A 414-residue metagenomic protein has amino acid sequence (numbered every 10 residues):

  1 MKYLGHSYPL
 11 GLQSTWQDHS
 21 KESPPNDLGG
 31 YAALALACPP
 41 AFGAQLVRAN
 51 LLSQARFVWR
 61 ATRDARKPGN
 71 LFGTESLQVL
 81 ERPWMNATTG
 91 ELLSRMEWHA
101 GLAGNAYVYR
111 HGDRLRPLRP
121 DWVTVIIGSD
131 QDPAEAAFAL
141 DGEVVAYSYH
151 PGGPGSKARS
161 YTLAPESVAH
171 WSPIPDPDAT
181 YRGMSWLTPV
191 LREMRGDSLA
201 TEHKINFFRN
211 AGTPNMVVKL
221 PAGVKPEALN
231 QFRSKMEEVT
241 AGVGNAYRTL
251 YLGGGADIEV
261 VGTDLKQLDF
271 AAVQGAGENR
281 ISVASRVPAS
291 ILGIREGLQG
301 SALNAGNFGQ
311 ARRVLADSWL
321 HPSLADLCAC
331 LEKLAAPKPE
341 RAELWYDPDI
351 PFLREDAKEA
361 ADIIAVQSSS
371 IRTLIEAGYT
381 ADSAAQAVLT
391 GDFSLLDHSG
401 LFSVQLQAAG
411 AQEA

Functional and structural regions predicted by a protein language model:
M1-F270, G275-A276, R280, S301 (+3 more regions): Structured, contiguous alpha/beta core segments that scaffold functional sites
V123, P288, D326-C330, L334-K338 (+3 more regions): Hydrophobic alpha-helical segments
A211-E227, R248-V366: Surface-exposed loop-to-helix/strand elements on domain peripheries
L292, A384-A385: Small-residue helix-packing motif on alpha-helices
R354-S383, L406-A409: Periodic self-assembly scaffolds
